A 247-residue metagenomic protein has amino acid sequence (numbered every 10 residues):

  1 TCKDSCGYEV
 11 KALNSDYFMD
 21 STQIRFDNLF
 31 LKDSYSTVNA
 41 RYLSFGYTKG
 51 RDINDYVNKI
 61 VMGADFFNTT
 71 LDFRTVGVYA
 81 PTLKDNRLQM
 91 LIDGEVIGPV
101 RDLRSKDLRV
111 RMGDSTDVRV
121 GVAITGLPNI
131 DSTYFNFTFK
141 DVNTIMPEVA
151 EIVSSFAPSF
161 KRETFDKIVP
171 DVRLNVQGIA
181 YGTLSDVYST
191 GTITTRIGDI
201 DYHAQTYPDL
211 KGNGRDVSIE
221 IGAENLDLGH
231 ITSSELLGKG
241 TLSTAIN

Functional and structural regions predicted by a protein language model:
T1-G113, I130-N247: Extended amphipathic, helix-rich lipid-handling scaffolds
T116-V118: Long, contiguous interaction/targeting segments characteristic of exported/extracellular or secretory-pathway proteins
G121-V122, T206: Conserved two-metal-ion catalytic palm core of "right-hand" nucleic acid polymerases, unifying RNA-dependent RNA
